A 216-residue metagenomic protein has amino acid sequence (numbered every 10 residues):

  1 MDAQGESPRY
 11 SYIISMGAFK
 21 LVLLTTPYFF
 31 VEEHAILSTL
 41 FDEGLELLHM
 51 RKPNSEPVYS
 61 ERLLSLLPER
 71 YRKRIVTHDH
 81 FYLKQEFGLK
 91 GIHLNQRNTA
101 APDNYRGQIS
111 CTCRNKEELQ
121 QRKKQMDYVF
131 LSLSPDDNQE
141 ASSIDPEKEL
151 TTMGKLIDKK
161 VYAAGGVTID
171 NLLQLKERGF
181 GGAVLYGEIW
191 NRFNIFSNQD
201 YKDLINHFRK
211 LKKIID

Functional and structural regions predicted by a protein language model:
Q4, P8-Y10: Short, low-complexity intrinsically disordered segments enriched in A/P/G/S/L with frequent Arg, especially at protein
A18-E32, S110-C111: Active-site mouth loops of central-metabolism enzymes
K20-V22, E46-L47, R74-V76, K90-H93 (+4 more regions): Structural preference for beta-strand elements that scaffold enzyme active sites
F41, L45-N104: N-terminal active-site wall of soluble small-molecule enzyme domains
L64-R74, Q108-T112, I144-A163, L211-D216: Alpha-helix-loop-beta-strand connector modules within alpha/beta enzyme cores
T77-G88, K116-Q125, V167-A183: Catalytic cores of alpha/beta
N95-P102, F130-A141, K176-F208: Glycine-rich phosphate-binding active-site loops on the catalytic face of alpha/beta enzymes
I109-E140: Histidine/lysine/aspartate-rich catalytic loop segments that bind and position anionic ligands
